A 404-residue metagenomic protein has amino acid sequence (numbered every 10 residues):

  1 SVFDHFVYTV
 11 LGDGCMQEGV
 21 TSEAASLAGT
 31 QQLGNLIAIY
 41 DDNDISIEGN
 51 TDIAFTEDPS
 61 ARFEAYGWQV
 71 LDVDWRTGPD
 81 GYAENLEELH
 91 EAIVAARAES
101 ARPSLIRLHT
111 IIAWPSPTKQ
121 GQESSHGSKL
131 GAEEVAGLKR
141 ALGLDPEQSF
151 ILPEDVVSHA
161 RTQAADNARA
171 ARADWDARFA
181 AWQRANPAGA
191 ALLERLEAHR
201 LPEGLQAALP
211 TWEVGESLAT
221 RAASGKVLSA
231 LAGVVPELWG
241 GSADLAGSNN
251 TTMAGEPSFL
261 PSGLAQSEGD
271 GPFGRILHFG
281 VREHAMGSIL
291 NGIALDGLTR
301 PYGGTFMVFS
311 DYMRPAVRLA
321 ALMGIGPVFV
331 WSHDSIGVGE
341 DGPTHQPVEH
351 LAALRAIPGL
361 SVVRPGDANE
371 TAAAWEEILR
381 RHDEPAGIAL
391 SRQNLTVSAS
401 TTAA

Functional and structural regions predicted by a protein language model:
S1-R161, P358-A404: Glycine-rich ThDP/TPP pyrophosphate-binding loop and its adjacent helix/strand module within ThDP-dependent enzymes
S1-Y8, Q163-T396: Thiamine diphosphate
